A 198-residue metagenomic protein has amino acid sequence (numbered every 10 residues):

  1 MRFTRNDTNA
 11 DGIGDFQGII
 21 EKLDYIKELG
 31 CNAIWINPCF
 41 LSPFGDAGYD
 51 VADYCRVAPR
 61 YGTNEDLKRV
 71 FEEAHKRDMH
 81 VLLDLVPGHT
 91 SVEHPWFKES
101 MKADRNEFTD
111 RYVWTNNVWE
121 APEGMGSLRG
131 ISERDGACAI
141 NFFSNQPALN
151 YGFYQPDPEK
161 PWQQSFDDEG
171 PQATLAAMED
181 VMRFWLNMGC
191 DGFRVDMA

Functional and structural regions predicted by a protein language model:
R2-N6, Y25-R69, M79, P87-E93 (+1 more regions): Aromatic-lined carbohydrate-binding/catalytic grooves of carbohydrate-active enzymes
D11-G12, D104: Acidic, glycine-anchored loop motifs typical of Ca2+
I13-I20, N64, K68, D168-E179: Non-membrane alpha-helical structural segments and their capping/turn regions in soluble enzymes
D15, D50-D53, K98-S100: Glycine-rich, phosphate-binding/catalytic loops in enzymes
G18-P43, D180-G192: Catalytic domains of carbohydrate-active enzymes, especially glycoside hydrolases
L82-L83, R194: Generic enzyme active-site microenvironment
S91-R194, A198: Alpha-amylase-like alpha-glycosidases and glucanotransferases acting on alpha-linked glucans and related
